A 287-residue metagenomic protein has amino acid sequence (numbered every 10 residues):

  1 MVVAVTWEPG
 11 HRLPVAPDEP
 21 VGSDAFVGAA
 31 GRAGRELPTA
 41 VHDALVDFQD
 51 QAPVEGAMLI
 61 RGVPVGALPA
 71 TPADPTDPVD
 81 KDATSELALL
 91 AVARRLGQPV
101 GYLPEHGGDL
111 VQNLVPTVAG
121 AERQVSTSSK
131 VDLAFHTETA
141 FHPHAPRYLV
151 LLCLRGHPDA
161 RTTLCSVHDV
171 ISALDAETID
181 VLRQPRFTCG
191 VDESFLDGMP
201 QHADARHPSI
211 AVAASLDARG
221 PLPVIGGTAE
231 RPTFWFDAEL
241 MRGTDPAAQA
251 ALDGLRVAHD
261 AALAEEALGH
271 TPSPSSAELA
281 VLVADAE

Functional and structural regions predicted by a protein language model:
M1-E36, V54-A70, N113-S273, L279-L282: Active-site environment of non-heme Fe oxygenases that use a 2-His-1-carboxylate facial triad
A33-A52: Active-site-flanking structural segment that lines cofactor/substrate pockets
Q49, M58, G97-G101: Intrinsically disordered, low-complexity polar segments enriched in Ser/Thr/Pro and acidic
D50-Q51, K81-T84, F141-P143: Short, charge-rich binding segments
L68-D82: Short, flexible/disordered intra-domain loops and linkers
V79-S126: A gly/proline- and charged-residue-enriched helix-loop-helix capping module
E287: Conserved, well-ordered active-site substructure
